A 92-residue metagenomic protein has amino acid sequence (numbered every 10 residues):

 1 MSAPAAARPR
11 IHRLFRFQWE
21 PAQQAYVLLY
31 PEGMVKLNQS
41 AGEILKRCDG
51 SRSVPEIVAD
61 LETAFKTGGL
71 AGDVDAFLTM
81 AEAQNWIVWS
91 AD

Functional and structural regions predicted by a protein language model:
M1-K46, S90-D92: Acidic, low-complexity/disordered tracts enriched in E/D and polar residues
G33-D92: Long, charge-rich, low-complexity alpha-helical segments
